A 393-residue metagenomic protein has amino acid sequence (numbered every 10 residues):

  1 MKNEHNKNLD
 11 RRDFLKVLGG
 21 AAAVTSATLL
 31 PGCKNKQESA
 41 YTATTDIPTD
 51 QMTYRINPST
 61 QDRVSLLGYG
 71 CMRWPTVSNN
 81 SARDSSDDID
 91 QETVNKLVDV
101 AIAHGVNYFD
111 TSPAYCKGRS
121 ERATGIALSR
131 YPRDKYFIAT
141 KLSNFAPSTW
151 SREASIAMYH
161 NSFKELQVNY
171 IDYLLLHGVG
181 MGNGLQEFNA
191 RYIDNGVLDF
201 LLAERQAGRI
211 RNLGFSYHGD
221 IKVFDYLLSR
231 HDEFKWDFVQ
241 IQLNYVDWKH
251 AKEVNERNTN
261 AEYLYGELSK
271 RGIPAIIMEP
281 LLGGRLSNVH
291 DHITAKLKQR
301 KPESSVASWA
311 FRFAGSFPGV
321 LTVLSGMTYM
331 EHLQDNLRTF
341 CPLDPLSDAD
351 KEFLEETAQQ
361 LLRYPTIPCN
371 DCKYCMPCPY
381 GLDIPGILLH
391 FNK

Functional and structural regions predicted by a protein language model:
K2-Y136, N169, F200, Q206: N-terminal binding-site loop/beta-alpha segment at the start of enzyme catalytic domains that lines or forms
T49-R55, R122-G125, M158-Y159, I221-F224 (+1 more regions): Alpha-helical scaffolding within the catalytic cores of extracellular/periplasmic polymer-degrading hydrolases
N57, Y69, F109, T124 (+8 more regions): Conserved, mostly hydrophobic/aromatic
V64-G68, Y108, K135-A139, Y170-Y173 (+4 more regions): Structural preference for beta-strand elements that scaffold enzyme active sites
D87-V100, S151-E165, I221-L228, A307-A310: Short, acidic/polar
Y131-R152, H177-G180: Structural motif corresponding to the early beta-alpha repeats
A154-L175, A203-A207: CE4/NodB-like, metal-dependent polysaccharide N-deacetylase domain that modifies extracellular/periplasmic N-acetylated
V179-L382, G386-L389: Beta/alpha (TIM)-barrel catalytic core signal, keyed to glycine-rich beta->alpha loops juxtaposed to Asp/Glu that bind
